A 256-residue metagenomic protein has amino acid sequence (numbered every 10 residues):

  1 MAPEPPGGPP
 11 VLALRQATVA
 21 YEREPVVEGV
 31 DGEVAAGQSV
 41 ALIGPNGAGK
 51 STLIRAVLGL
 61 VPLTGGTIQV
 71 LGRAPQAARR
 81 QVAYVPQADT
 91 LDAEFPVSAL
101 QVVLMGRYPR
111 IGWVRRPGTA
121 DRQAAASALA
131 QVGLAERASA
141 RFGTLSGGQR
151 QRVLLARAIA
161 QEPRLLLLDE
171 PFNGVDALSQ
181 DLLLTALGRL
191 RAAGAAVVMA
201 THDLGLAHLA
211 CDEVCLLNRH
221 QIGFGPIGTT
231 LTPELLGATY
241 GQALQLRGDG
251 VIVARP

Functional and structural regions predicted by a protein language model:
I43-P45: The feature captures the beta-strand-to-loop junction immediately N-terminal to the Walker
L63-A78: Conserved ABC transporter NBD signature motif
L104, T119-R137: Conserved ABC ATPase "signature" region
R141-L145, Q149: Conserved ABC ATPase signature
E162: Conserved catalytic motifs of ABC-family nucleotide-binding domains
L166-E170: Catalytic Walker B motif of ABC-type/P-loop ATPase nucleotide-binding domains
T229-P256: ABC ATPase nucleotide-binding domains
